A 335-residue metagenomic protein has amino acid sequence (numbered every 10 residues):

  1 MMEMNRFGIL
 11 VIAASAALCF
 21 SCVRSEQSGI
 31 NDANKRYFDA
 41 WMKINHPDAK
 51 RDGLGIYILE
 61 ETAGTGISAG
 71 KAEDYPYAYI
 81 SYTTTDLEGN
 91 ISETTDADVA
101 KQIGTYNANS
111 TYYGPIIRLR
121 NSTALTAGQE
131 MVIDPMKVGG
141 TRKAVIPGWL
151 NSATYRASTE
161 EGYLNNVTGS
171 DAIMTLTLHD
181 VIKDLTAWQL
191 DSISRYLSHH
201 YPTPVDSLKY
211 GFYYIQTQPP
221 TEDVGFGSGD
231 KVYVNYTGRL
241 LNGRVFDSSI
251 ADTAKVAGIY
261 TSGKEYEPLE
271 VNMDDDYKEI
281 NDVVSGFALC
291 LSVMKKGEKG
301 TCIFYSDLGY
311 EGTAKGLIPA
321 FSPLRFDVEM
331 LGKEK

Functional and structural regions predicted by a protein language model:
M1-C22: Sec-dependent bacterial lipoprotein signal peptides
C22-K335: Cross-family detector of peptidyl-prolyl cis-trans isomerase
